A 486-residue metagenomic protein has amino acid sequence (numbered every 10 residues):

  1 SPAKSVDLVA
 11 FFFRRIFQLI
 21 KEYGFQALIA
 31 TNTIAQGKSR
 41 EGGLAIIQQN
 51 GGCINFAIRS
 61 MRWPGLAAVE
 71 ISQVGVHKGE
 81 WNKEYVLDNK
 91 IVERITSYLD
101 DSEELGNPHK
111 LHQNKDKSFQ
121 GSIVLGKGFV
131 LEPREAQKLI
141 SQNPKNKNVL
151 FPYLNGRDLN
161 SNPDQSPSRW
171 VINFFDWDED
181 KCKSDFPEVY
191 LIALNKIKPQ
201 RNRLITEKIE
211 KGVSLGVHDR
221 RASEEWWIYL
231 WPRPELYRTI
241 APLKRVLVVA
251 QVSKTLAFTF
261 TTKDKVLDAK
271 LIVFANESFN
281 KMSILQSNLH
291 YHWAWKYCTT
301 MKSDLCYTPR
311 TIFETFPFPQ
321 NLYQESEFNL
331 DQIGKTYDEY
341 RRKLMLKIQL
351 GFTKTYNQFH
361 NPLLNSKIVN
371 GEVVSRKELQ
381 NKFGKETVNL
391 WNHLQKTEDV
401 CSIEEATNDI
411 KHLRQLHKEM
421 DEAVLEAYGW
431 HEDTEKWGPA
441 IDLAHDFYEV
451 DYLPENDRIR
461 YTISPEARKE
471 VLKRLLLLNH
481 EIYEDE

Functional and structural regions predicted by a protein language model:
S1-V69, L99-E486: S-adenosyl-L-methionine
G75-D116: Polar, glycine-rich mid-to-C-terminal structural blocks that act as macromolecule-binding/assembly scaffolds
